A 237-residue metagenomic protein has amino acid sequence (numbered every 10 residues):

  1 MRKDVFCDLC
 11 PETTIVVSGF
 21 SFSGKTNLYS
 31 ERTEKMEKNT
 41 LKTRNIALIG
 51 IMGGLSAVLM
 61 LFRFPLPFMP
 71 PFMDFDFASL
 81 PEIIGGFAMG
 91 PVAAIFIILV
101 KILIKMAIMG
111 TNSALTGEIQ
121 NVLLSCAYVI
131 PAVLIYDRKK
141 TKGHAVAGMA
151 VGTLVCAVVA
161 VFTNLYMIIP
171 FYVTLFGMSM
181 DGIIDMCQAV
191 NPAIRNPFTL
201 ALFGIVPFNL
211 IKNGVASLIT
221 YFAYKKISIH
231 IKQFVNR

Functional and structural regions predicted by a protein language model:
M1, V5, I15-V17, I46: Short hydrophobic transmembrane-like helices used for membrane targeting/insertion
C7-C10: Cysteine-centered motifs
S18-R237: Loop-helix junctions at membrane interfaces
